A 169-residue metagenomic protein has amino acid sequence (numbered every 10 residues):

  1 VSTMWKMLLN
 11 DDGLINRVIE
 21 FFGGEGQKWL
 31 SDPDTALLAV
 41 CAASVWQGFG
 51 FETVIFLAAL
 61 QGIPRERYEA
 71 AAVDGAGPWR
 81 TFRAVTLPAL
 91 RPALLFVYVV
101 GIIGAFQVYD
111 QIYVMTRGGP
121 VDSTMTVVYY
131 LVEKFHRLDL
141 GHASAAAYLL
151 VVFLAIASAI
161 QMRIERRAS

Functional and structural regions predicted by a protein language model:
V1-S169: A structural signal for multi-pass alpha-helical bundles of membrane permease subunits that mediate small-molecule
